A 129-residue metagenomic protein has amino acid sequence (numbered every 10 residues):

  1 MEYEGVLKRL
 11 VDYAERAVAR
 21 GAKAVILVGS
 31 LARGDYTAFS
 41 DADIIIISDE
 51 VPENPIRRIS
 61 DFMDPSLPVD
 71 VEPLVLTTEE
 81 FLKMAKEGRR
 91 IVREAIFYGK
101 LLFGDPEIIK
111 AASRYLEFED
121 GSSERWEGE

Functional and structural regions predicted by a protein language model:
M1-A24, A32-A38, D49-E129: Catalytic core of pol beta-like nucleotidyltransferases
D41: Conserved binding/catalytic microenvironments
I44-S48: Helix-adjacent hinge/juxtasegments
